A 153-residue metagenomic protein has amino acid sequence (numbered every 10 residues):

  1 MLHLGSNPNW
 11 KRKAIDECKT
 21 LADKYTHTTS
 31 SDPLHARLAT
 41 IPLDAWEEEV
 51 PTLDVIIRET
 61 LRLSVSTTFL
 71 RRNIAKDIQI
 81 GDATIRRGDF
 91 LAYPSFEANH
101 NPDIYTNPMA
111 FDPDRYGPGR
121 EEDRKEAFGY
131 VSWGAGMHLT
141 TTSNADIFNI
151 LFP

Functional and structural regions predicted by a protein language model:
M1-E17, S143-P153: Cytochrome P450 catalytic-core helices
G5-S66, R86-D89: Cytochrome P450 I-helix active-site segment
E17-A22, I74-D77, T106-R115: Active/binding-pocket-proximal capping segment
D44, G117-P153: Cytochrome P450 heme-thiolate "Cys pocket" and heme-binding signature region
R72-I74, P94-F96, R115, G134-A135: Active-site proximal loops enriched in glycine and acidic residues that flank catalytic Cys/His/Asp and coordinate
G81-A83: Residue "hotspots" at secondary-structure boundaries inside conserved domains
Y93-E121: Conserved cytochrome P450 K-helix/beta-meander segment immediately N-terminal to the heme-binding cysteine loop
